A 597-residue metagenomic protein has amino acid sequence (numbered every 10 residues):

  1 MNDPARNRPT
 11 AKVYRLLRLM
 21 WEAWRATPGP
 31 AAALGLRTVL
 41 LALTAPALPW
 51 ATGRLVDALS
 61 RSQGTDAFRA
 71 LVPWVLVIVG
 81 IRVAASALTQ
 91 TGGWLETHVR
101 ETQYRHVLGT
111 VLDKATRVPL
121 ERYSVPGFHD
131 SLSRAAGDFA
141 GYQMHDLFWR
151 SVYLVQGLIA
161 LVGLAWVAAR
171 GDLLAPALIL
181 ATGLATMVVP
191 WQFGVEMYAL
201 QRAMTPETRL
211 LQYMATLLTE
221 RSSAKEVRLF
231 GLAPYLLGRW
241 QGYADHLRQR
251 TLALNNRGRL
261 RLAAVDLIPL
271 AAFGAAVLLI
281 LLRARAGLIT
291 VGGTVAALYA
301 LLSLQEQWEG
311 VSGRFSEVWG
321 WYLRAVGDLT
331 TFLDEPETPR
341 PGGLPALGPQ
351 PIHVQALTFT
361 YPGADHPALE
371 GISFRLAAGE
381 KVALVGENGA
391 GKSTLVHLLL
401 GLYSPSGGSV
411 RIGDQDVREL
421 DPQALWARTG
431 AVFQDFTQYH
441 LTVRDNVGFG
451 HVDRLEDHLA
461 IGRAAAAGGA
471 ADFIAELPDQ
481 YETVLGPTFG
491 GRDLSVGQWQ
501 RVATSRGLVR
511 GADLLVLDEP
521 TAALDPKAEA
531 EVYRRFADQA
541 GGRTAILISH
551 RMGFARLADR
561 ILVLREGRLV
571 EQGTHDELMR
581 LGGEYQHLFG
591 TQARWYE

Functional and structural regions predicted by a protein language model:
M1-A45, G64-T65, R69-W74, P126-V162 (+6 more regions): Membrane-integrated ABC transporters
R25, A136-L147, P206, T219 (+6 more regions): An intracellular "coupling" helix at the cytosolic face of ABC transporter transmembrane type-1 domains
S60-Q63, P73, A165-A181, R257-G327: Helix-loop-helix
G80-V99, V155-Q156, L178-T205, S223-A224 (+2 more regions): Alpha-helical transmembrane segments of multi-pass membrane proteins
F273, T290-A364, S404-G407, R411 (+2 more regions): ABC transporter TMD-NBD coupling linker
L400: Helix-to-loop junction immediately C-terminal to a conserved catalytic motif
R411, R444-T488, G542, Q572: ABC ATPase nucleotide-binding domain helical subdomain, centered on the C-loop/LSGGQ "ABC signature"
R534, G542, R551, R556-E597: C-terminal portion of ABC ATPase nucleotide-binding domains
